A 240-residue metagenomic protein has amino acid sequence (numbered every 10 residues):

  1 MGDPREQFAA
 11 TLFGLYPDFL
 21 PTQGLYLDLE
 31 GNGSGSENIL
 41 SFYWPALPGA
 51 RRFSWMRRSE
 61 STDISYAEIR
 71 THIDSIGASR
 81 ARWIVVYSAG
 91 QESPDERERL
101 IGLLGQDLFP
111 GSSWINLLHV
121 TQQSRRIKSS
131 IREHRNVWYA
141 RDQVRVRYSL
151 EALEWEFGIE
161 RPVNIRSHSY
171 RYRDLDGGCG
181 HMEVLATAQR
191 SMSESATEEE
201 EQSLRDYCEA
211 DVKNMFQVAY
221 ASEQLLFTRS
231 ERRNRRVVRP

Functional and structural regions predicted by a protein language model:
M1-L25: N-terminal accessory regions of nucleic-acid-interacting proteins
Q23-G24, R82-V85, E223: Beta-sheet entry/capping signal
Y26-G35: Short acidic, Gly/Ser-rich segments with clustered Asp/Glu that frequently serve as metal-coordination loops in enzyme
S36-G49: Short conserved beta-strand segments at catalytic cores or DNA/RNA-binding microdomains of nucleic-acid binding
A50-D174: Conserved DEDDh/DEDDy metal-dependent 3′-5′ exonuclease domain
A152-R239: Acidic, Mg2+-coordinating catalytic module of metal-dependent nucleases/exonucleases that use a two-metal-ion mechanism
